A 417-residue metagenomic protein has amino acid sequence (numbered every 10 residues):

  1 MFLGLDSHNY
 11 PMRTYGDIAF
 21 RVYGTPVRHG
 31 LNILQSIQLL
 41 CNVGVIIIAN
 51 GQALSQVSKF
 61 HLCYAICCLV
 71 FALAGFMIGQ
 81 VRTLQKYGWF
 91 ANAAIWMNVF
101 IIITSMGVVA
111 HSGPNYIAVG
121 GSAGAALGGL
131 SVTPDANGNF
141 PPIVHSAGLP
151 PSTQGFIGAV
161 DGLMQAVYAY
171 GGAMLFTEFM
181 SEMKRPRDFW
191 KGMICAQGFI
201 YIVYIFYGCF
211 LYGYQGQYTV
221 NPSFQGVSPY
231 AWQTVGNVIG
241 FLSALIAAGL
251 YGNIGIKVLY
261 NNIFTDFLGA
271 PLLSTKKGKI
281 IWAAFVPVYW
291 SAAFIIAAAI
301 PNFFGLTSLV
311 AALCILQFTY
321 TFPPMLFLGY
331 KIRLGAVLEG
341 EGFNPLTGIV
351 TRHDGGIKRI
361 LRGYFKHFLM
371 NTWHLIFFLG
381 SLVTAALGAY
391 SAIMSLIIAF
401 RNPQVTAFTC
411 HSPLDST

Functional and structural regions predicted by a protein language model:
M1, A72-Q80: Central hydrophobic cores of alpha-helical transmembrane segments in multi-pass inner-membrane proteins across all
F2-N32, G44-C67, A94, T104-I315 (+2 more regions): Membrane-interfacial loop- and helix-cap regions that link adjacent transmembrane helices in polytopic membrane proteins
L39, F90-W96: Cytoplasmic-side transmembrane-helix entry/capping segments in multi-pass membrane proteins
G75, N98, I315-F322: Alpha-helical transmembrane segments and their membrane-interface exit regions
R82-W89, N302-L306: Membrane-interface helix caps and helix-loop-helix hairpins in membrane proteins
F318-P324, S381-T384: C-terminal transmembrane helix pair
